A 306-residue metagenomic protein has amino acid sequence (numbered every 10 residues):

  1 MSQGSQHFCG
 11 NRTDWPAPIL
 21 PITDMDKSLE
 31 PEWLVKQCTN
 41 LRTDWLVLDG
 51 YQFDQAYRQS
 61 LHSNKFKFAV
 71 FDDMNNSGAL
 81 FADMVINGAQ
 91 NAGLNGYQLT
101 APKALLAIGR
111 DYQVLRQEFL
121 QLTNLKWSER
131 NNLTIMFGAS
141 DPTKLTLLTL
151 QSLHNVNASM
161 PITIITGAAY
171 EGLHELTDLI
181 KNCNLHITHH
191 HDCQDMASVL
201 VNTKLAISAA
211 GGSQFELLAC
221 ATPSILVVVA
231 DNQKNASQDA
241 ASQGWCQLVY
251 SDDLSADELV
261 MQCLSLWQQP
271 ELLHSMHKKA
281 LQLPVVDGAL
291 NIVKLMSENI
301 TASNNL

Functional and structural regions predicted by a protein language model:
M1, S5-T100: Active-site and donor-binding regions of nucleotide-sugar-utilizing enzymes
A79-T143, L173-H174: A nucleotide-sugar donor-handling region in carbohydrate enzymes
S128-N202: Donor-nucleotide binding loops and adjacent catalytic segments primarily of GT-B fold Leloir glycosyltransferases
A197, Q214-C220, Q238: Short alpha-helical segment that forms part of, or immediately flanks, the ligand-binding pocket in carbohydrate-active
V201-G212: Acidic donor-binding loop of glycosyltransferase active sites
N232-Q262: Change "using UDP/GDP/dTDP sugars" to "using nucleotide sugars
S265, L272-V286: A short, well-ordered alpha-helix in the C-terminal region of glycosyltransferases
V285-L306: C-terminal alpha-helical cap of glycosyltransferases
